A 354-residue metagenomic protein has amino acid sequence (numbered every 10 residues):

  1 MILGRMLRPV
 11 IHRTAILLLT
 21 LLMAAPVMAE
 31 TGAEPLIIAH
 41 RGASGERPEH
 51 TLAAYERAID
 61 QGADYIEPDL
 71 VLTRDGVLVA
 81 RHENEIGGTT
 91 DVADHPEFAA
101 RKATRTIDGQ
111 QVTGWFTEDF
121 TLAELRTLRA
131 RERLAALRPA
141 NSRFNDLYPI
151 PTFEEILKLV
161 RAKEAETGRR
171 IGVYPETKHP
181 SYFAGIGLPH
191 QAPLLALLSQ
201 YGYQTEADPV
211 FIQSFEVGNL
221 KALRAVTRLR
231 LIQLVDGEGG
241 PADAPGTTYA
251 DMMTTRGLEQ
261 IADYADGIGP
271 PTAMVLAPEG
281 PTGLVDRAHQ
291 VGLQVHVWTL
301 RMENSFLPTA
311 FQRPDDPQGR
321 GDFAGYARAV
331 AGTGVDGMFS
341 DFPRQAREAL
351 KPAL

Functional and structural regions predicted by a protein language model:
M1-I11: N-terminal secretory signal peptides that target proteins for export/translocation
I2, M28-L354: Phosphate-group recognition and catalysis centered on beta-loop-alpha active-site segments
R13-A25: Bacterial N-terminal signal peptides
